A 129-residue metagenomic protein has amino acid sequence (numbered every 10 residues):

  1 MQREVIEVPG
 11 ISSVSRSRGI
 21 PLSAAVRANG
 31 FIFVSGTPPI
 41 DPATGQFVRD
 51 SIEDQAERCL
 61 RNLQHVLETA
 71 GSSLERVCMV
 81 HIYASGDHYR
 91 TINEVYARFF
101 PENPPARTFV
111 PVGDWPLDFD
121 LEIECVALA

Functional and structural regions predicted by a protein language model:
M1-R61, H65-C78, A84-A129: N-terminal presequence-like segments and the immediate start of the first folded domain
